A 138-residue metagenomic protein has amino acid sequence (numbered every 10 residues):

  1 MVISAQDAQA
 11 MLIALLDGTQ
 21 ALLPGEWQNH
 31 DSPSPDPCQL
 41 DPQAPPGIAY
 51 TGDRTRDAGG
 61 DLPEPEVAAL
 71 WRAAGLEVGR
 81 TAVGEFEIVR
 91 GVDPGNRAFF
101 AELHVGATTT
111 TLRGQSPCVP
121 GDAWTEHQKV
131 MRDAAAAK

Functional and structural regions predicted by a protein language model:
M1-A21, R72, G79-K138: An acidic-aromatic pocket/loop used at catalytic or ligand-binding sites
M1-A44, R56-D57: N-terminal leader/targeting segments
T19, W27-Q28, Y50-D53, W71 (+1 more regions): Generic ordered-secondary-structure signal
S34-Q39, T51-D53, T109-T111, A137-K138: Short N-terminal signal/transit or membrane-insertion segments and the immediately adjacent low-complexity/disordered
P42-P46, H104-G106: Solvent-exposed loop and beta-edge segments used for protein-protein assembly and interaction
A44-Y50, T125-K129: Extracellular/mature segments of secreted proteins
P46-R56, G91-V92, R97-A98: Amphipathic, interaction-prone secondary-structure segments
I48-F86: Long, charged/polar, surface-exposed segments that mediate recognition or autoinhibition
